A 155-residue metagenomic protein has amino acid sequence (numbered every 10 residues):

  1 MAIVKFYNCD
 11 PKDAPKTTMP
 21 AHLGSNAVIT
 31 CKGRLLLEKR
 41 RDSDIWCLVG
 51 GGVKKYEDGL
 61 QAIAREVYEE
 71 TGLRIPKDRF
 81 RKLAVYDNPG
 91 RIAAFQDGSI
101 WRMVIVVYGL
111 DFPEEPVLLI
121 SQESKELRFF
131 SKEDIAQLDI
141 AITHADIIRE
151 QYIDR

Functional and structural regions predicted by a protein language model:
M1-N26, D97-G98: Acidic, metal-coordinating catalytic segment for phosphate/diphosphate chemistry, firing primarily on the Nudix
M19, I45-W46, N88-R91: Short, solvent-exposed loop/turn segments at secondary-structure junctions
L23-S25, G33, V104-V106, K125: Change "...and in nucleic-acid phosphodiester-cleaving endonucleases..." to "...and in nucleic-acid processing enzymes
S25, T30-E70, R74: Conserved Nudix-box catalytic region and its N-terminal flanking loop in Nudix hydrolases and closely related
I29, V107-D111, F129-S131: Short, well-ordered beta-strand micro-motif
D44-W46, E115-R155: Nudix hydrolase/Nudix homology domain
R74-V85: A short coil-to-beta-strand element that immediately follows conserved catalytic motifs
Y86-P116: Active-site-adjacent beta-strand/loop module that shapes the phosphate/pyrophosphate-binding cleft
